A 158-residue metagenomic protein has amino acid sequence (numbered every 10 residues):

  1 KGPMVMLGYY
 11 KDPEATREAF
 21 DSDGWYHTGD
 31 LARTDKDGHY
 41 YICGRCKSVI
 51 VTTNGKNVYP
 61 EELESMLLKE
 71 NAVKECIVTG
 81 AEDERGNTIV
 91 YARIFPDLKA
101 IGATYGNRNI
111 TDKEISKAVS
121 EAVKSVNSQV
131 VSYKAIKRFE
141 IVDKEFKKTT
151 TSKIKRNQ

Functional and structural regions predicted by a protein language model:
K1-G2, V142: A secondary-structure boundary/capping signal
G2, L7-G8, L31-V130: AMP-binding/adenylate-forming catalytic core of the ANL superfamily
A15-T16: Short secondary-structure edge/capping micro-motifs at helix/strand boundaries
G24: A structured beta-alpha segment of the ubiquitous adenosine-cofactor-binding alpha/beta core
I77-G80, V123-Q158: Conserved C-terminal "lid"/linker of ANL adenylate-forming enzymes
